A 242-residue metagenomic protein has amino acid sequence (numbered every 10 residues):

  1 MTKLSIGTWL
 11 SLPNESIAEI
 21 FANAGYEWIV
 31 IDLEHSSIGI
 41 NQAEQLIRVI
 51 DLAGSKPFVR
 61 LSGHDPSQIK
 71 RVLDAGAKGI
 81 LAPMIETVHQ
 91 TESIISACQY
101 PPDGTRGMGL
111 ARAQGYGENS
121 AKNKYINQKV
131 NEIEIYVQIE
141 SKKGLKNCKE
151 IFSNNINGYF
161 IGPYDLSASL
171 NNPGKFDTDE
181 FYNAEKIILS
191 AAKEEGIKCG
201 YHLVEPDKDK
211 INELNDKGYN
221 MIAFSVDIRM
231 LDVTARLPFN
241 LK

Functional and structural regions predicted by a protein language model:
M1-D65, S96, I135, F152-N157 (+1 more regions): Conserved N-terminal beta1-alpha1 strand-loop-helix module at the mouth
T8, F21, D32, V72 (+6 more regions): Conserved, mostly hydrophobic/aromatic
W9-L10, I29-I38, P57-G63, G79-T87 (+4 more regions): Catalytic beta/alpha-barrel core
A24-W28, D74-G79, Q99-Y100, S153-G158 (+1 more regions): Glycine-enriched alpha-helix->loop->beta-strand junction motifs that scaffold or abut catalytic
I40-D74, S96-D103, I126-N131, D177-G200: Alpha-helix-loop-beta-strand connector modules within alpha/beta enzyme cores
L46, I50, V88-G104, P173 (+2 more regions): C-terminal helical cap(s) of enzyme catalytic domains, especially alpha/beta-barrels
S67, A82-N155: Conserved anion-binding
G79-S93, R106, Y159-L170, Y219-R236: Glycine-rich phosphate-binding active-site loops on the catalytic face of alpha/beta enzymes
